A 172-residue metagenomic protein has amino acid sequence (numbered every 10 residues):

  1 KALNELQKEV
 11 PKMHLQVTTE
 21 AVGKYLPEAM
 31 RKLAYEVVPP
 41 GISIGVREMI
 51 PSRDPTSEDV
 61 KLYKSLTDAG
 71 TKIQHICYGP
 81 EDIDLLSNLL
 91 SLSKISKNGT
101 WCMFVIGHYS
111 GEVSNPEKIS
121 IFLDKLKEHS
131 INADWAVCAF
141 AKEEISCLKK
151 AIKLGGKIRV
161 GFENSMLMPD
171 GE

Functional and structural regions predicted by a protein language model:
K1-L3, V105-I106, S165-D170: Glycine-rich, proline-tolerant flexible connector loops at the mouths of alpha/beta enzymes
A2-E20, L62-D68, S120-I131: Alpha-helix-loop-beta-strand connector modules within alpha/beta enzyme cores
A2-T56: Active-site beta->alpha loop and helix N-cap motifs at the rims of alpha/beta catalytic domains
M13-T19, P40-I44, I73-I76, N98-F104 (+2 more regions): Hydrophobic faces of well-ordered beta-strands that scaffold small-molecule active sites in alpha/beta enzyme cores
T19-G23, V46-I50, G79-D82, I106-S110 (+2 more regions): Active-site-proximal loop/turn and secondary-structure-junction residues that shape catalytic pockets, frequently
I42, L86, A151: Conserved, mostly hydrophobic/aromatic
L66-Y109: Hydrophobic, aromatic-enriched interface-forming segments
K127-E172: C-terminal alpha-helical cap/extension of soluble enzyme domains
